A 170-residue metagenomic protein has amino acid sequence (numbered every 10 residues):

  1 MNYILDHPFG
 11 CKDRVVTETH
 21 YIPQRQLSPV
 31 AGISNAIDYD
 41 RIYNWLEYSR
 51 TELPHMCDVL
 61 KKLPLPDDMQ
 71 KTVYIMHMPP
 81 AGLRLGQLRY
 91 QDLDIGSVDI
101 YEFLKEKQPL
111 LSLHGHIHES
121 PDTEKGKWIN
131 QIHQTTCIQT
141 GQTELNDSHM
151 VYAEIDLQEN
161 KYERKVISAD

Functional and structural regions predicted by a protein language model:
M1-Y90: Active-site-proximal loop/helix segment associated with metal-binding centers of metalloenzymes
I4, D99-E106, S120-D170: Binuclear metal-dependent phosphoesterase catalytic core
F9-R14, A81-L83, L110-K127, L145-S148: Active-site environment of divalent metal-dependent phosphoester hydrolases
I33-W45, L111-P121, E154-Q158: Noncatalytic linker/hinge segments flanking ATPase motor cores
D68-Q70, Q108, H133: Residue-level preference for short coil/turn positions at secondary-structure junctions
V73, L111-L113, T136-I138: Hydrophobic/aromatic beta-strand patches that form the interior of the parallel beta-sheet core in alpha/beta enzyme
Y90-D99: Charged helix-capping and loop-helix junction motifs
